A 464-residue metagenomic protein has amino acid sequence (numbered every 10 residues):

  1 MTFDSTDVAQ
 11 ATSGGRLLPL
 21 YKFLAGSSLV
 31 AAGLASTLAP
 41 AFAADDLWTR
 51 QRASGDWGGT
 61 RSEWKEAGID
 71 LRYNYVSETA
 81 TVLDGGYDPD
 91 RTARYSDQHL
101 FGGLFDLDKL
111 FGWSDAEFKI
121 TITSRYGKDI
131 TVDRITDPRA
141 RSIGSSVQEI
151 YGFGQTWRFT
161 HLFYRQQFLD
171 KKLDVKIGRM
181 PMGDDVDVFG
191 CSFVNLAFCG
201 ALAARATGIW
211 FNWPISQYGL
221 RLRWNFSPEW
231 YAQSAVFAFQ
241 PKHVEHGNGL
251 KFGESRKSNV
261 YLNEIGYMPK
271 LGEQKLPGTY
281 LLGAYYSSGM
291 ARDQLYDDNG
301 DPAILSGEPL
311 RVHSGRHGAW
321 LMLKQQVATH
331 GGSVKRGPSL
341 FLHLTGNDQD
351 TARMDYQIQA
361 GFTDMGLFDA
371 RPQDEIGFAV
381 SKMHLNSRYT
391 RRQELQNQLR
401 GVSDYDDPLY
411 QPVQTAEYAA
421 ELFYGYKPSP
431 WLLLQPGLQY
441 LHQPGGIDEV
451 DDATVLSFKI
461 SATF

Functional and structural regions predicted by a protein language model:
M1-A9, G14-L18, F23-E78, V82 (+2 more regions): N-terminal periplasmic/intermembrane-space "pro-region" immediately following the signal or transit peptide
A44-W48, S54-L71, D106-E117, L169-K172 (+5 more regions): Short loop/turn motifs that connect adjacent beta-strands in outer-membrane beta-barrel proteins
I69, D97-F101, W157-L162, S216-L222 (+5 more regions): Hydrophobic, lipid-facing positions within transmembrane beta-strands of outer-membrane proteins
L71-T79, F118-S124, V175-R179, S234-A238 (+6 more regions): Transmembrane beta-barrel strands of outer-membrane/channel proteins
T81-D97, F111-H161, F252, G446: Surface-exposed loop and membrane-interface regions of Gram-negative outer-membrane beta-barrel proteins
T131-F163, D170-Y261, N397-L409: Surface-exposed coil loops of outer-membrane beta-barrel proteins
G249, E264-Y267, G283-H317, T329-G331 (+3 more regions): Outer membrane beta-barrel transmembrane domains
F378, D452-F464: Outer-membrane beta-barrel "beta-signal"
